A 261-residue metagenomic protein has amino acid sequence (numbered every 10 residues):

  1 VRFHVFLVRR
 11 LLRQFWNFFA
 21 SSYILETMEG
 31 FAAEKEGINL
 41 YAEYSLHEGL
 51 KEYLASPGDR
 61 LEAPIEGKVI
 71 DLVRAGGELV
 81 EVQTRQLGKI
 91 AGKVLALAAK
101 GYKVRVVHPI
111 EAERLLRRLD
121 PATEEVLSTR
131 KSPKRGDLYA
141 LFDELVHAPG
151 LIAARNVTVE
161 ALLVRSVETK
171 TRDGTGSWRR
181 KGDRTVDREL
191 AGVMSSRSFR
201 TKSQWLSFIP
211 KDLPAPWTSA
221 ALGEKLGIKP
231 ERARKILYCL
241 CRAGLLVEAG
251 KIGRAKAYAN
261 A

Functional and structural regions predicted by a protein language model:
F6, L11, F15-V69, H147: Acidic-basic catalytic patches of nuclease active cores, encompassing PD-(D/E)XK and other metal-cofactor nuclease
L50, I70-Q86, I90, L97 (+1 more regions): Conserved catalytic cores of phosphodiester-cleaving nucleases, focusing on short active-site segments
T129-R197: Long, low-complexity, charged/polar intrinsically disordered regions in eukaryotic proteins
L213-K225: Short acidic, hydrophobic short linear motifs in intrinsically disordered regions
L222, L237-A243: Basic amphipathic alpha-helical segments that dock to polyanions
I228-C239: Short amphipathic alpha-helical interaction segments
C241-K251: A short, conserved structural fragment
K251-A261: Short, cationic-aromatic polyanion-contact patches
